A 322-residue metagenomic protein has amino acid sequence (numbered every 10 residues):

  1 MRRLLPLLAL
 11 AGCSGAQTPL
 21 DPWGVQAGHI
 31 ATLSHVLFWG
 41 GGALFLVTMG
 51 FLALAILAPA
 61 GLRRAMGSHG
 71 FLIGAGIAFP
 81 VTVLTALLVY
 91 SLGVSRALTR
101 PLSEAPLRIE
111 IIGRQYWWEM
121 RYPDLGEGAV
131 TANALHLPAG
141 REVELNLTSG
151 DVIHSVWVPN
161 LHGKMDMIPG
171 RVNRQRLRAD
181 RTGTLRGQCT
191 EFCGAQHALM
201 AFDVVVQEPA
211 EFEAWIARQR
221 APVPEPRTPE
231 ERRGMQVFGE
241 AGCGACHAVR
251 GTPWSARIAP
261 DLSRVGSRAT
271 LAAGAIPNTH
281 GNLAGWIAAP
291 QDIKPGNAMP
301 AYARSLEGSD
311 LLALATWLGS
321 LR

Functional and structural regions predicted by a protein language model:
M1-G15: N-terminal secretory/membrane targeting signals
R2, L321-R322: Short, solvent-exposed mixed-charge patches
L8, G42, L46, I77 (+1 more regions): Alpha-helical transmembrane spans of integral membrane proteins, capturing the lipid-embedded, hydrophobic core of TM
S14-L33, P59-R257, A272-P295, A301-R304 (+1 more regions): Non-transmembrane, membrane-proximal soluble domains of secreted or membrane proteins
Q26-V47: Membrane-entry segments of alpha-helical transmembrane domains in multi-pass membrane proteins
F45-P59: Alpha-helical transmembrane segments
L262: "…together with the soluble PPM/PP2C metallo-phosphatase catalytic core" -> "…together with the soluble PPM/PP2C
S267-L271: A short, flexible beta-alpha/helix-coil linker loop
